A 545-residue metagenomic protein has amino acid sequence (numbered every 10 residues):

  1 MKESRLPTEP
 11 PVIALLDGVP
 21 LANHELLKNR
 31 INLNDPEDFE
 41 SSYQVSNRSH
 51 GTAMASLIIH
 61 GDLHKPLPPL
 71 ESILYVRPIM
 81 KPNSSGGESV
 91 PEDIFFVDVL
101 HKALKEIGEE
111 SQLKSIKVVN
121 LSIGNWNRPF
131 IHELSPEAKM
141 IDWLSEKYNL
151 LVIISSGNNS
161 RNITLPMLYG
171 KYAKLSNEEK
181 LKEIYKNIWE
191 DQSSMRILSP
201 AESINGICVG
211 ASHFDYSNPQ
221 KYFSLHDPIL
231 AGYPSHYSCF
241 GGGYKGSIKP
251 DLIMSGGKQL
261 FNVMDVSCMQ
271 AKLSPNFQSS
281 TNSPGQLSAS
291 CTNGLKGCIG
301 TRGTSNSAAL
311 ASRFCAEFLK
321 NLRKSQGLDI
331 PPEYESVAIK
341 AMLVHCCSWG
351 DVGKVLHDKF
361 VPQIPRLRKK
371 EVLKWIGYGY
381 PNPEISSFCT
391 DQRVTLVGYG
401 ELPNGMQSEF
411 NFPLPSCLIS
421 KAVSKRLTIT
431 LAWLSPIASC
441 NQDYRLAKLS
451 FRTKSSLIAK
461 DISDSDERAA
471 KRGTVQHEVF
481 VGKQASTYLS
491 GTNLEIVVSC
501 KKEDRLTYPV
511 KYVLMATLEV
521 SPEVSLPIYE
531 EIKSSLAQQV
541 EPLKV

Functional and structural regions predicted by a protein language model:
M1-A14, E37-Q44, W189-S193, Y233-C239 (+1 more regions): N-terminal domain-start motif of subtilase-like serine proteases
K2-D35, S41-F95, R128-F130, N149 (+6 more regions): Subtilisin-like serine protease catalytic core
L16-E37, S212-H226, Y233-A308: Catalytic-core environment of secreted peptidases
N83-S203, L295-R302, N306-A308: Substrate-binding/access-modulating region of protease and related hydrolase catalytic domains
G157, V361-R452: Secreted peptidase-domain scaffold signal
S307-R323: Short, small-residue alpha-helix embedded
S439-E478: Surface-exposed beta-strand/loop patches in noncatalytic accessory domains and peripheral targeting/linker segments
R445-A459, Q484-V545: C-terminal edge strands of extracellular/lumenal beta-sandwich accessory domains
